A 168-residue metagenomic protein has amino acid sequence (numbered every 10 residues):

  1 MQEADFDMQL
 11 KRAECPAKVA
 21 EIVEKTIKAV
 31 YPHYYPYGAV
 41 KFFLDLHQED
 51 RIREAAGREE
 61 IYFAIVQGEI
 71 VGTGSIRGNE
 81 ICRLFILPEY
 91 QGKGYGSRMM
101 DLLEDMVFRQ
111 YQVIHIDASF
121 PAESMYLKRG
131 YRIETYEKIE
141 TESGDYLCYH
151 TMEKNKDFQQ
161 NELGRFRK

Functional and structural regions predicted by a protein language model:
F6-I22: A short beta-loop-alpha structural element at the N-terminal edge of CoA-dependent acyl/N-acetyltransferase catalytic
E24-D50: Conserved GNAT-fold acetyl-CoA-binding loop/helix
I52-R58: Short loop/turn motifs at secondary-structure junctions and domain boundaries
E59-G72: Conserved beta-hairpin
R77-E89, H115: Conserved acetyl-CoA binding element of GNAT-fold acetyltransferases
Y90, G94-L102: Conserved acetyl-CoA pyrophosphate-binding loop and the N-cap/start of the following alpha-helix in GNAT-like
Q112, I116-E123, R129-K168: C-terminal "cap" of GNAT-fold acetyltransferases
